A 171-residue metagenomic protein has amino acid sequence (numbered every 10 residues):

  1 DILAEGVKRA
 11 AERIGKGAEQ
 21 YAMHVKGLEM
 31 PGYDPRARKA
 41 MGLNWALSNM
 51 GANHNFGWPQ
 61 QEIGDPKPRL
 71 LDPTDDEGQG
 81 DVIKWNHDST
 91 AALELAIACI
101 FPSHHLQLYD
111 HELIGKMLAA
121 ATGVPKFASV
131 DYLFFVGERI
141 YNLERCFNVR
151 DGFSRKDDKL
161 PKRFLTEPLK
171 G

Functional and structural regions predicted by a protein language model:
D1-G171: Extended C-terminal regions of large enzymes
